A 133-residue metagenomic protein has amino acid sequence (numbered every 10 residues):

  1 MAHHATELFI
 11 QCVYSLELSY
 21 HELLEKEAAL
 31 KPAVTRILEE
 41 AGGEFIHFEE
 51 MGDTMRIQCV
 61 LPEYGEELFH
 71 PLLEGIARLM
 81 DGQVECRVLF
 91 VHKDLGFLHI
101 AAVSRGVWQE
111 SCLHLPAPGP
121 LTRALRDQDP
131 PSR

Functional and structural regions predicted by a protein language model:
M1-A33: Short, extreme N-terminal segment that most often corresponds to the first beta-strand
A33-R133: Charged interaction segments
